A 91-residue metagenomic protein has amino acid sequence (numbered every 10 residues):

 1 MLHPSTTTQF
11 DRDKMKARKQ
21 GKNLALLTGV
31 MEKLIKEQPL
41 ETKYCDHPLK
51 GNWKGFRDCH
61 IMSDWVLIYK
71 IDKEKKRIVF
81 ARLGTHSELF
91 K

Functional and structural regions predicted by a protein language model:
M1-S63, K73-I78, E88-K91: Basic, Lys/Arg-enriched alpha-helical interface segments
Y69: Acidic, metal-associated active-site segment
T85: Active-site glycine-centered loops adjacent to acidic/histidine catalytic or metal-binding residues that shape
